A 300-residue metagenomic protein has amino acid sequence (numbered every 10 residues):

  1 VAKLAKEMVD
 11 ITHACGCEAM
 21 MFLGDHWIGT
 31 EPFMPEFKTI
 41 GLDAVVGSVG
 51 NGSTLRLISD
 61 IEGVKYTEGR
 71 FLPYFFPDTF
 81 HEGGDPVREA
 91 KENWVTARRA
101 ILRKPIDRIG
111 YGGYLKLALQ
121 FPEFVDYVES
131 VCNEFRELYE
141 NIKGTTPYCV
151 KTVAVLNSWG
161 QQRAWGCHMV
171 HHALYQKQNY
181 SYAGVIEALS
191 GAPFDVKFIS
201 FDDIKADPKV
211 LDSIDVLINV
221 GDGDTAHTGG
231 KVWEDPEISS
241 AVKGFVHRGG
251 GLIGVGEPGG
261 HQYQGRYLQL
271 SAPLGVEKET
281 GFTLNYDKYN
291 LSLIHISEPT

Functional and structural regions predicted by a protein language model:
A2-E7, K177-V185, K231-I238: Aromatic- and glycine-enriched glycan-recognition loops and surfaces that form the carbohydrate-binding subsites
A2-K3, A14-Y180, N285-Y286: Hydrophobic targeting/anchoring helices
G24-G29, E187-K209: A short, well-structured beta->alpha microelement
G47, I218-N219: Redox-cofactor binding/interface segments in oxidoreductases and associated redox assembly factors
G112-Y114, S158-W159, F201, V220-D222 (+1 more regions): Active-site-proximal beta-strand/loop segments in catalytic clefts of secreted hydrolases
L119, R163, A226-T228, Q262-Y263: Glycine/Thr-rich phosphate-binding loops of Rossmann-like dinucleotide-binding domains
V210-L217: Short acidic/histidine-rich motifs immediately flanking catalytic phosphotransfer sites in two-component signaling
T228-L293, S297: A glycine-rich, often tryptophan-bearing local segment used as a flexible ligand/cofactor-contacting loop or short
